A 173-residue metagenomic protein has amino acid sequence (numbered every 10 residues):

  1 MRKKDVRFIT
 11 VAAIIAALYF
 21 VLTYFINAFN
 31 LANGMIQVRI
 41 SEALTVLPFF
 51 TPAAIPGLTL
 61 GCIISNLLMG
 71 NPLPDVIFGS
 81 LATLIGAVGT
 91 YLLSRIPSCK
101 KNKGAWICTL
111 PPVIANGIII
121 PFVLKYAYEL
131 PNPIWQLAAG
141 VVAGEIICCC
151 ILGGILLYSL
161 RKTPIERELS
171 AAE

Functional and structural regions predicted by a protein language model:
M1-F49, A53: Hydrophobic transmembrane alpha-helices
Y24-M35, A43, I63-E173: Membrane-embedded alpha-helical hairpins and interfacial helices in multi-pass inner-membrane proteins
F50-L58, N116-P121: A generic, lipid-embedded transmembrane alpha helix
